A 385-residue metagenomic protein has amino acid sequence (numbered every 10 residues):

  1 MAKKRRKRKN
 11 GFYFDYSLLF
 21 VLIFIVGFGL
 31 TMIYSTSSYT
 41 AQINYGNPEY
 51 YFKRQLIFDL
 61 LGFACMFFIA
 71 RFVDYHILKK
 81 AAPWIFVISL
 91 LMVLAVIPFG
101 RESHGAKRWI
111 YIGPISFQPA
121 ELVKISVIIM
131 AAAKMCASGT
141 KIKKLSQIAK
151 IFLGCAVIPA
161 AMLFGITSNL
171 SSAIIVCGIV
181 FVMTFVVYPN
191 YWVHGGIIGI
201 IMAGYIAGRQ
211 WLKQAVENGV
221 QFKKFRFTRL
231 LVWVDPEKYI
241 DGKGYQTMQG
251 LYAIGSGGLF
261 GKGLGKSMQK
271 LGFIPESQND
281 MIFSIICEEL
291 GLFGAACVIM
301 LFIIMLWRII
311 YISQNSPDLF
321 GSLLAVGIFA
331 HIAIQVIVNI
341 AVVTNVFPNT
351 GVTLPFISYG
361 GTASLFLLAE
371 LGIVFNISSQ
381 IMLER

Functional and structural regions predicted by a protein language model:
M1-F12, I33, Q335-R385: A juxtamembrane structural motif centered on a specific transmembrane helix
M1-Y34, C65-M66, V187, I377: Gram-positive cell-envelope targeting signals
N10-F12, I148-A149, G272-I274, S316-P317: Helix-boundary and loop/linker segments of multi-pass membrane transporters
I23-F24, S35, Y45-G242, S284-T344 (+1 more regions): Hydrophobic alpha-helical transmembrane segments of multi-pass inner membrane proteins, especially in bacterial systems
N169-I174, K262-S267, S277-N279, A296 (+2 more regions): Transmembrane helix boundary and interhelical junction motifs in multipass membrane proteins
L251-F293: Long extracytoplasmic/lumenal interhelical loops at the membrane interface of multi-pass membrane proteins
